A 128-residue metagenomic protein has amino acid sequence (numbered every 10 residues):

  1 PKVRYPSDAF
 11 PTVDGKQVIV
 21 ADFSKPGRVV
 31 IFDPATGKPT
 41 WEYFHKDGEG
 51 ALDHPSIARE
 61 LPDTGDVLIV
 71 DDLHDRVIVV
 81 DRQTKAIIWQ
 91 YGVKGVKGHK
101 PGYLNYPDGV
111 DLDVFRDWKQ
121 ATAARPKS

Functional and structural regions predicted by a protein language model:
P1-S128: Histidine-/acidic-rich catalytic cores in large beta-rich domains
